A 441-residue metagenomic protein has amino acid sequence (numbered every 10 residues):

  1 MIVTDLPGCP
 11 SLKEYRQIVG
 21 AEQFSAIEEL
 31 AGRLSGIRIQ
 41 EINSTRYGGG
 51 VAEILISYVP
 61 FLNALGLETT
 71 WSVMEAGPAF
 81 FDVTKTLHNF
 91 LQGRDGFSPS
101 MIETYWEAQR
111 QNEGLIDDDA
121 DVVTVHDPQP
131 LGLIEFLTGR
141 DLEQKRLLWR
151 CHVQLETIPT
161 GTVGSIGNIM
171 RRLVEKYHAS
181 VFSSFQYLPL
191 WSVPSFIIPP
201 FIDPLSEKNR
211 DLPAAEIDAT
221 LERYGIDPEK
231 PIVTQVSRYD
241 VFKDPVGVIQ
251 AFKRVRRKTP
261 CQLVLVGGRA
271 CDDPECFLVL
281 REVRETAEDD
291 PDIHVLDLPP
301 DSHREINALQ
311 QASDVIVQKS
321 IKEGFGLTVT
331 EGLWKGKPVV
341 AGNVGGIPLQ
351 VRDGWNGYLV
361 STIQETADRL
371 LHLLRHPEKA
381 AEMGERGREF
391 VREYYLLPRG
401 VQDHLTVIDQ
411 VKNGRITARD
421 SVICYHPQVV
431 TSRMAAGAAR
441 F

Functional and structural regions predicted by a protein language model:
M1-R38, I56-D119, P189, I198-P204 (+1 more regions): A conserved catalytic-core segment of Leloir-type glycosyltransferases
Q40, L221-K243, I249, L263-V264: Conserved donor-binding/catalytic core segment of Leloir-type glycosyltransferases
G267, C271, E275-A308: Nucleotide-activated donor-binding/catalytic signature segment of Leloir-type glycosyltransferases, i.e., the conserved
N307, T330-W334, P348-L349, W355: Short alpha-helical segment that forms part of, or immediately flanks, the ligand-binding pocket in carbohydrate-active
I321: Aromatic "clamp/platform" in nucleotide-sugar-dependent glycosyltransferases that forms part of the donor/acceptor
V329, P338-A341, V351, L359: Short hydrophobic beta-strand element within catalytic cores of glycosyltransferases and related nucleotide-activated
D353-Q364, H372-P377: Conserved acidic donor-binding segment of nucleotide-sugar-dependent glycosyltransferases
K379-E393, G400-T406, S421-I423: A short, well-ordered alpha-helix in the C-terminal region of glycosyltransferases
